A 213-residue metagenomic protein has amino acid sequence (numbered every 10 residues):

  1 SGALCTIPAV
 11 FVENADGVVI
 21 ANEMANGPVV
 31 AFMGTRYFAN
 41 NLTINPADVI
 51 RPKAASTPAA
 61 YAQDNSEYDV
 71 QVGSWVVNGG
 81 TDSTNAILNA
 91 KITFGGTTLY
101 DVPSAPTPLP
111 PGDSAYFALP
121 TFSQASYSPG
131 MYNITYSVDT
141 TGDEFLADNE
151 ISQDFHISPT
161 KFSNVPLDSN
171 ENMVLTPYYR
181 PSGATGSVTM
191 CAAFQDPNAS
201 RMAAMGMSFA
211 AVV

Functional and structural regions predicted by a protein language model:
S1-V70: Structured lumen-facing ectodomains of secretory-pathway proteins
Y61-D64, W75-D82, D196: Asparagine-centered strand-capping/turn motif at beta-strand->loop junctions
N65-Y68, D148-V213: Beta-sheet-rich sandwich/jelly-roll-like modules and their strand-loop junctions
S74, A90, I134-V138: Hydrophobic/tyrosine-rich beta-strand signature of extracellular beta-sandwich/beta-rich modules, prominently
T81-A86, A204: Short acidic/proline- and small/hydrophobic-mixed sequence motifs that coincide with surface turns and coil-to-beta
L88-G96: Conserved aromatic beta-strand anchor motif in extracellular beta-sandwich/beta-rich domains
G96-S128: Intrinsically disordered, low-complexity Pro/Gly/Ser/Thr-rich segments with frequent PxxP/GP/PP motifs and embedded
S123-P159: Terminal connector regions
